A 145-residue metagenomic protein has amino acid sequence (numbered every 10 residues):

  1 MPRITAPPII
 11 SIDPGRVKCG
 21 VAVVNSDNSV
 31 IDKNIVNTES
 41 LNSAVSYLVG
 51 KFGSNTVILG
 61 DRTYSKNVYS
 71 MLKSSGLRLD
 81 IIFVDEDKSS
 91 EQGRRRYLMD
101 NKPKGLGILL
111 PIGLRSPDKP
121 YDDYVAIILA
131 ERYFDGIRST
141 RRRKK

Functional and structural regions predicted by a protein language model:
P2-I10, R16-K145: Phosphate- and other anionic-substrate recognition elements at nucleic-acid/protein interfaces
